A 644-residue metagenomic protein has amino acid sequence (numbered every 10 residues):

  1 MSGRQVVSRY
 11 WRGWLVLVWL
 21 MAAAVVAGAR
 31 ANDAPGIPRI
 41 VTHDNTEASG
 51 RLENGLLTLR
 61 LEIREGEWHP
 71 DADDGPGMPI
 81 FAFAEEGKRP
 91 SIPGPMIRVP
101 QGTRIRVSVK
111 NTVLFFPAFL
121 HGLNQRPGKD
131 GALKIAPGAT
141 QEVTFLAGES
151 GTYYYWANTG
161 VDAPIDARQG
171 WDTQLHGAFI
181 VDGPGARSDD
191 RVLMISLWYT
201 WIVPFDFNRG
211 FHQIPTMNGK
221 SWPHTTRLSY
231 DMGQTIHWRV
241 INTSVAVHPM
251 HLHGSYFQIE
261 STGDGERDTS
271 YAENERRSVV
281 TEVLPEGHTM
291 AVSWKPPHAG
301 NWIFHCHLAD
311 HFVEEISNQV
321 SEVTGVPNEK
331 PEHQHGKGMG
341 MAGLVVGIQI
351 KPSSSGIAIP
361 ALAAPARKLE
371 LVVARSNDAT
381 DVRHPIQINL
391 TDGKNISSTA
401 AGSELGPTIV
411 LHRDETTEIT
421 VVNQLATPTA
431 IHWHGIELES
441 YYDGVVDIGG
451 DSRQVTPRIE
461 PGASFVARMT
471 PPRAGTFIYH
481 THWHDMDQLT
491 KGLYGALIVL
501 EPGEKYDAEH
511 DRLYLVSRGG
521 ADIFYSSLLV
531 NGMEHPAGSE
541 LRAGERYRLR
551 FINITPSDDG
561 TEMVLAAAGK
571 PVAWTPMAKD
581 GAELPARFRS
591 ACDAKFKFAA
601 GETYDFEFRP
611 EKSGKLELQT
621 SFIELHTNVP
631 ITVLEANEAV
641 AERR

Functional and structural regions predicted by a protein language model:
M1-W11: N-terminal secretory signal peptides that target proteins for export/translocation
G13-A24: Bacterial N-terminal signal peptides
G28-E142, Q174, S188, D206-I236 (+5 more regions): N-terminal, post-signal-peptide metal-ligating segments of extracellular/periplasmic oxidoreductases, dominated by
L61, V107, A157, F179 (+11 more regions): Divalent metal-coordination and catalytic microenvironments
V99, V109-N111, A147, V240-N242 (+6 more regions): Non-cytosolic beta-sheet module surface loops
T112-R187, R276-I357, A426-T429, L438 (+2 more regions): Extracellular/periplasmic metallocenter environments
M194-P204, N208-F257, E286-W294, H298 (+3 more regions): Surface-exposed interaction/gating patches
H251-E275, L308-V313, Q319-P327, L565-L584 (+1 more regions): Active/binding-pocket-proximal capping segment
